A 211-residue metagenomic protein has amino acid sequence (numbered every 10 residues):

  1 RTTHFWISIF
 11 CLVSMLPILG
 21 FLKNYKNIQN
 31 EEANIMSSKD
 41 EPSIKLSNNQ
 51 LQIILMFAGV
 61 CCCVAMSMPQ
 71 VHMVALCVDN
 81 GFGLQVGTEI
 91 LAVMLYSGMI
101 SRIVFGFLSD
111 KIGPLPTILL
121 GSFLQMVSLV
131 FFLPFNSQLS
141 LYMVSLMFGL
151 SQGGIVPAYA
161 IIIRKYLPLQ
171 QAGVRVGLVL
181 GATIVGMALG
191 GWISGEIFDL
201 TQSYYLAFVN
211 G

Functional and structural regions predicted by a protein language model:
R1, C77-V78, L108-S109, I193-Q202: Interfacial helix-cap and linker-helix signal at transmembrane-aqueous boundaries of multi-pass secondary transporters
T3, P114-L120, L206: Juxtamembrane helix-start motifs in multi-pass secondary transporters
S8-I35: C-terminal membrane-cytosol helix-exit motif in multi-pass small-molecule transporters
N49-F107, P114, G190: Extracytoplasmic gate region of multi-pass secondary transporters
P116-F131: Structural signature of the two symmetry-related core transmembrane helices
S128, L139-M147: Paired small-residue
G154-L167: Intracellular juxtamembrane helix-capping segments at the cytosolic ends of symmetry-related transmembrane helices
Y166-S203: A late C-terminal transmembrane helix in Major Facilitator Superfamily
